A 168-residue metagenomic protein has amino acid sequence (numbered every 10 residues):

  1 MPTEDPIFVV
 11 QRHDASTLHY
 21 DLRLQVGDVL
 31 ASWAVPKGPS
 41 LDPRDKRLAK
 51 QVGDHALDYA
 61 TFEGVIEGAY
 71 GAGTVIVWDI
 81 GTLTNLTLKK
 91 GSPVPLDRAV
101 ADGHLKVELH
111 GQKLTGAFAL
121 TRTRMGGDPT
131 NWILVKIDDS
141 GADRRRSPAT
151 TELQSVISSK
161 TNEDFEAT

Functional and structural regions predicted by a protein language model:
M1-T168: A charge-rich, low-complexity, intrinsically flexible signal that marks solvent-exposed coils, linkers, repeats
